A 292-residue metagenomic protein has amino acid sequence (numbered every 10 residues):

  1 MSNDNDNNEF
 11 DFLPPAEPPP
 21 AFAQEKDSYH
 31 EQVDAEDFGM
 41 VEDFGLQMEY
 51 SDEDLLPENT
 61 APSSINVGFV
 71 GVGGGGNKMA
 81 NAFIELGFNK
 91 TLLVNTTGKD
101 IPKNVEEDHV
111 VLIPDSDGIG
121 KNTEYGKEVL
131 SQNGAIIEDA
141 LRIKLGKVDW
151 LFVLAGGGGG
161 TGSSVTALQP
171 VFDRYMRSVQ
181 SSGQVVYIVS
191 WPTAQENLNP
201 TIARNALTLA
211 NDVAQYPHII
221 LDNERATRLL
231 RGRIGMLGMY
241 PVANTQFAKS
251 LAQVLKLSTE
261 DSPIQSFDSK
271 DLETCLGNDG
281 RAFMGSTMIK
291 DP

Functional and structural regions predicted by a protein language model:
S2-P292: Tubulin/FtsZ superfamily GTPase core signature
